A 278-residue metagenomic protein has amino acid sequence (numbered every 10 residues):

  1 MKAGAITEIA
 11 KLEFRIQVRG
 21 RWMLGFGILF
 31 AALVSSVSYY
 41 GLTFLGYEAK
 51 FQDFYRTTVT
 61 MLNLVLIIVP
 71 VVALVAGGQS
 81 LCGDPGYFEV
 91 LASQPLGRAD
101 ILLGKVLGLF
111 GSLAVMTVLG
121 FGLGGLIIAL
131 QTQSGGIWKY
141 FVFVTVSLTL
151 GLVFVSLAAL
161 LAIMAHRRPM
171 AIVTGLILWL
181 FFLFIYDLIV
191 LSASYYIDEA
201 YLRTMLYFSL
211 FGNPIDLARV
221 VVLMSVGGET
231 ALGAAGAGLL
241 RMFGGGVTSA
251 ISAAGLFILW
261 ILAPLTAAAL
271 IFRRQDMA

Functional and structural regions predicted by a protein language model:
M1-G27: Aromatic- and glycine-rich beta-strand/loop motifs that create alpha-glucan
G27-A31, I172-F181: Central hydrophobic cores of alpha-helical transmembrane segments in multi-pass integral membrane proteins
Y40-E48, L180, F184-L262, T266-A269: Terminal transmembrane helical anchor/hairpin motif
G46-Y55, L123-V146: Membrane-interfacial helix-loop-helix connectors in multipass membrane proteins
D53, L74-Q94, V106: Transmembrane helix boundary and interhelical loop/hinge segments in multi-pass membrane proteins
R56-L81: Long, hydrophobic alpha-helical segments
I68-V69, R98-Q131: Selective transmembrane-helix segments that form parts of the transport pathway or gating/packing helices in multipass
V72-A73, F141-R167, F182, L259-L265: Hydrophobic alpha-helical transmembrane segments of polytopic membrane proteins
